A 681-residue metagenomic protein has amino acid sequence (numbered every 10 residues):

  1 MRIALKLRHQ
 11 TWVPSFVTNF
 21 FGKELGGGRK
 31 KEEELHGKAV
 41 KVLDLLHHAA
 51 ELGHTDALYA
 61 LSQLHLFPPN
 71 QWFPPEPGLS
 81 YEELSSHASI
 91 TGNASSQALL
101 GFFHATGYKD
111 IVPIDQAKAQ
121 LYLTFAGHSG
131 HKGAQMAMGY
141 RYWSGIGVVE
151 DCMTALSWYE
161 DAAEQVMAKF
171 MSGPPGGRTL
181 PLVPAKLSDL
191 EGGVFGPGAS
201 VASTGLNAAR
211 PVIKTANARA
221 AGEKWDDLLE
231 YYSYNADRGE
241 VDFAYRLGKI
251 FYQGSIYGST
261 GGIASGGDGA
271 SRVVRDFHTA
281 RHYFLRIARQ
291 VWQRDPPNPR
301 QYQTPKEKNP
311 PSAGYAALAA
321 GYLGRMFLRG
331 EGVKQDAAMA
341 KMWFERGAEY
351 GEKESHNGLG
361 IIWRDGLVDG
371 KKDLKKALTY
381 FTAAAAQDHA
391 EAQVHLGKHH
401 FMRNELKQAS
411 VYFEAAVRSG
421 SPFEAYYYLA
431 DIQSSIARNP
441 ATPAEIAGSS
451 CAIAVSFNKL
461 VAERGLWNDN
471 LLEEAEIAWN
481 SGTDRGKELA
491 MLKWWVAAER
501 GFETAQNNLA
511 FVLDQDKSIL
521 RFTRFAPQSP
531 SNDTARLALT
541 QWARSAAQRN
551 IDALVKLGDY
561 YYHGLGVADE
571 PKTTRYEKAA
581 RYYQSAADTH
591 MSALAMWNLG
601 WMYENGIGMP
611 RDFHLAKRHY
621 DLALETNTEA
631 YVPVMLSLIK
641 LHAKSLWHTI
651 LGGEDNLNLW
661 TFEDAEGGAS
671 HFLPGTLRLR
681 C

Functional and structural regions predicted by a protein language model:
M1, S62-P74, G101-V112, G139-V149 (+15 more regions): Short coil/turn linking the two alpha-helices of tandem helical-hairpin repeats
R2-G37, W72-P75, I114, W143-M153 (+8 more regions): Short coil/linker segments at helix-helix boundaries
L46, L84-S85, L123, Y159 (+11 more regions): Hydrophobic/aromatic packing residues within the alpha-helices of TPR/SEL1-like helical repeat arrays
E51-L58, F67-P69, I90-Q97, H104-K109 (+29 more regions): Short helix-capping/linker turns of helical repeat alpha-solenoids
L58-L61, Q97-H104, Y122, Q135-R141 (+13 more regions): TPR/Sel1-like alpha-solenoid repeat signature
N93-S95, F102, V112-Q116, Q120-R141 (+7 more regions): Catalytic cores of eukaryotic secretory-pathway lumenal/extracellular enzymes that build and remodel glycoconjugates
Y234, N627-C681: Terminal, low-structured helical/coil segments at or just beyond the last alpha-helical repeat
